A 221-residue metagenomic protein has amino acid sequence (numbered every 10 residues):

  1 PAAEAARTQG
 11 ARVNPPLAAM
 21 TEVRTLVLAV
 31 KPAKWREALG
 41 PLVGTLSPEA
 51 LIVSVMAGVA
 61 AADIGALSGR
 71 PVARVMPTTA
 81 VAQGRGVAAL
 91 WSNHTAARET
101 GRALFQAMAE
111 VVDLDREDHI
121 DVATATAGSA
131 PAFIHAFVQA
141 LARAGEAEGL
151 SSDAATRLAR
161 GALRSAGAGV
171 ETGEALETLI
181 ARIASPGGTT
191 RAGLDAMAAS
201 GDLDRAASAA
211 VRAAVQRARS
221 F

Functional and structural regions predicted by a protein language model:
P1, A33-K34, V59, A96 (+2 more regions): Short alpha-helical
P1-A2, L141: Conserved short alpha-helix immediately C-terminal to the canonical SAM/SAH-binding motif I of Rossmann-like
E4-Q9, V13-L90: Rossmann-like NAD(P)(H) cofactor-binding subdomain of soluble oxidoreductases
D63-P71, V87-V122, F133-T172, R217 (+1 more regions): Internal alpha-helical scaffold of NAD(P)-dependent oxidoreductase catalytic cores
T79, G128, S185-T189: Glycine-rich phosphate/pyrophosphate-binding beta-alpha loops
A123-A132, I180: A short glycine-threonine-serine/GTX helix/turn-capping micro-motif
R157-F221: NAD(P)-dependent Rossmann-like dehydrogenase/reductase catalytic/cofactor-binding core
